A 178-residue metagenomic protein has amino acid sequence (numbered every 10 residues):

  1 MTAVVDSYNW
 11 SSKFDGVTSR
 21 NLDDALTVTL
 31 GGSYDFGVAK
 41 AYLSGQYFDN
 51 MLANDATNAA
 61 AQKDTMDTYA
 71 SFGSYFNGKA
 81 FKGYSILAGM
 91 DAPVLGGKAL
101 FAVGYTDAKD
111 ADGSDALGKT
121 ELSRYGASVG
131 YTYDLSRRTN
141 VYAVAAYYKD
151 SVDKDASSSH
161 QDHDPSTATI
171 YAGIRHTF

Functional and structural regions predicted by a protein language model:
M1-S128: Detector for outer-membrane/organellar transmembrane beta-barrel domains, recognizing the amphipathic beta-strand
D24-L26, Y125, R137, K149 (+1 more regions): Extracytoplasmic/periplasmic mature domains of Sec-exported, cell-envelope-associated bacterial proteins
P93-G96, L135-V141: Short loop/turn motifs that connect adjacent beta-strands in outer-membrane beta-barrel proteins
T106-D110, D134-R138, Y148-S151: Short Gly/Pro-enriched loop/turn and capping motifs at secondary-structure junctions
D112-S114, Y142-V144, S151-D162: A glycine-biased, small/acidic residue-tolerant capping/turn segment at secondary-structure junctions
P165-F178: Outer-membrane beta-barrel "beta-signal"
